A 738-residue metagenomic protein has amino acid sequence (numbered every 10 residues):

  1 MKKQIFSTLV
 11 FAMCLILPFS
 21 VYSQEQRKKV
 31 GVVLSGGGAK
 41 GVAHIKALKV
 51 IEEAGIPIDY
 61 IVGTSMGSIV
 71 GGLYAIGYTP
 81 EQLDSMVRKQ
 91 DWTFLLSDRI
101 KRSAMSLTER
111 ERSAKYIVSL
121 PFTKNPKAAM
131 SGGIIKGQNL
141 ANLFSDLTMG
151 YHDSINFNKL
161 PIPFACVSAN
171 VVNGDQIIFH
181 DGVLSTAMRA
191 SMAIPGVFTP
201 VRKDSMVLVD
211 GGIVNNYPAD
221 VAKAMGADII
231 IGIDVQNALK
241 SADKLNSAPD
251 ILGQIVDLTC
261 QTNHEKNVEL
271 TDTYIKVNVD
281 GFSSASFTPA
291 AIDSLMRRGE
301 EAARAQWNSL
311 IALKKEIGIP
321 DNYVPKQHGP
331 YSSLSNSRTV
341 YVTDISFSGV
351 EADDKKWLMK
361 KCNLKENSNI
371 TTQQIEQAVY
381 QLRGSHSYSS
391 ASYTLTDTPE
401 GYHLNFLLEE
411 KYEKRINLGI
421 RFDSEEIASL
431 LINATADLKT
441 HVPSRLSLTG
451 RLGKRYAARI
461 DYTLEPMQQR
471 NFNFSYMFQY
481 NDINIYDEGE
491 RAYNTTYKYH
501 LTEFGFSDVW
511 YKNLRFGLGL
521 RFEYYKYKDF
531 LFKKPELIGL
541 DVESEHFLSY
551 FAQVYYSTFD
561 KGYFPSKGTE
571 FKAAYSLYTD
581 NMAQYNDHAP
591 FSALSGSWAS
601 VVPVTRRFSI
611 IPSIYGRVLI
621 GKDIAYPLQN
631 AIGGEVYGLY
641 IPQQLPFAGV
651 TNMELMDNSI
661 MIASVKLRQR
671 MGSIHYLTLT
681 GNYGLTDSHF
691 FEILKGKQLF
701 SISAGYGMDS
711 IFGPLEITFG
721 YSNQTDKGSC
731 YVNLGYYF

Functional and structural regions predicted by a protein language model:
M1-K28: Bacterial Sec-dependent N-terminal signal peptides
Y22-T64, G72-Y380, G384-T396, K411-Y412: Patatin-like phospholipase
N170-V172, E351, D397-P399, T605 (+3 more regions): A generic beta-sheet turn/junction motif
K240, I311-P330, R451, G568-F571 (+1 more regions): Acidic/histidine-enriched alpha-helical segments
T372-Q373, A378, G384, S390-F559 (+4 more regions): Gram-negative/organellar outer-membrane beta-barrel architecture
R415-I420, Y550-Y555, F559-M671: C-terminal outer-membrane beta-barrel translocator/porin domains of Gram-negative envelope proteins and their
K666-L699: C-terminal hydrophobic structural anchor segments that stabilize assembly/packing rather than catalytic chemistry
